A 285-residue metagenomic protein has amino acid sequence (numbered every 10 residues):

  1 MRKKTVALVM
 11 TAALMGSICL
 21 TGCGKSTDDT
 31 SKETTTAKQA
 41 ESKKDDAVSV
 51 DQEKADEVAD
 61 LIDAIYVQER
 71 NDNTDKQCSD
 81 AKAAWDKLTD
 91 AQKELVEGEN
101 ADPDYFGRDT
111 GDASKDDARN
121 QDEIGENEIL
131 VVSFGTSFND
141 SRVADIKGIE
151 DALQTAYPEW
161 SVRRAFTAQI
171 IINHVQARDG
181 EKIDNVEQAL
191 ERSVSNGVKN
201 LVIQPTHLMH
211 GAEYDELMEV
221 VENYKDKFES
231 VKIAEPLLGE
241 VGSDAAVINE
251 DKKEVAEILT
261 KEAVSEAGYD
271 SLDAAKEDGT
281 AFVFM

Functional and structural regions predicted by a protein language model:
M1-V9: Bacterial Sec-dependent N-terminal signal peptides
M10-L20: Hydrophobic core
G16, I65-E69, G197: Short, flexible helical or helix-coil boundary motifs
C19-K32: Bacterial lipoprotein signal-peptidase II cleavage site
D29-S49: Low-complexity, Pro/Thr/Ser/Glu-rich flexible segments characteristic of extracytoplasmic/periplasmic regions
D45-D109: Beta-rich interaction/scaffold domains
A47-V50, D102-M285: Extended amphipathic ligand-handling, pore-lining, and cofactor/metal-binding catalytic surfaces
